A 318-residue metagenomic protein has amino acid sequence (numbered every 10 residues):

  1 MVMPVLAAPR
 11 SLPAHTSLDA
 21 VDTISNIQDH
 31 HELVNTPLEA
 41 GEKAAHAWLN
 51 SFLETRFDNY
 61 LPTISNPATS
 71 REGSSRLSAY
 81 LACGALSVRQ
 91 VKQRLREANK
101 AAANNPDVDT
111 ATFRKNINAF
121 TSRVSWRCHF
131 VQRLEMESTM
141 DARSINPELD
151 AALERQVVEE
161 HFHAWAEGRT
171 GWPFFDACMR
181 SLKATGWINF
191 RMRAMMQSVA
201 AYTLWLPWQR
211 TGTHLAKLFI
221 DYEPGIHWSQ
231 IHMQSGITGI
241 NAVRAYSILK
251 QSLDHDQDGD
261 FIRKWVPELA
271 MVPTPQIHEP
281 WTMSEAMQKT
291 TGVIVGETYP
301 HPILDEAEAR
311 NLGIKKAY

Functional and structural regions predicted by a protein language model:
M1-E148, D260-Y318: Glycine/tryptophan-enriched, flexible segments
G73-T274: Active-site-proximal binding-pocket segments
